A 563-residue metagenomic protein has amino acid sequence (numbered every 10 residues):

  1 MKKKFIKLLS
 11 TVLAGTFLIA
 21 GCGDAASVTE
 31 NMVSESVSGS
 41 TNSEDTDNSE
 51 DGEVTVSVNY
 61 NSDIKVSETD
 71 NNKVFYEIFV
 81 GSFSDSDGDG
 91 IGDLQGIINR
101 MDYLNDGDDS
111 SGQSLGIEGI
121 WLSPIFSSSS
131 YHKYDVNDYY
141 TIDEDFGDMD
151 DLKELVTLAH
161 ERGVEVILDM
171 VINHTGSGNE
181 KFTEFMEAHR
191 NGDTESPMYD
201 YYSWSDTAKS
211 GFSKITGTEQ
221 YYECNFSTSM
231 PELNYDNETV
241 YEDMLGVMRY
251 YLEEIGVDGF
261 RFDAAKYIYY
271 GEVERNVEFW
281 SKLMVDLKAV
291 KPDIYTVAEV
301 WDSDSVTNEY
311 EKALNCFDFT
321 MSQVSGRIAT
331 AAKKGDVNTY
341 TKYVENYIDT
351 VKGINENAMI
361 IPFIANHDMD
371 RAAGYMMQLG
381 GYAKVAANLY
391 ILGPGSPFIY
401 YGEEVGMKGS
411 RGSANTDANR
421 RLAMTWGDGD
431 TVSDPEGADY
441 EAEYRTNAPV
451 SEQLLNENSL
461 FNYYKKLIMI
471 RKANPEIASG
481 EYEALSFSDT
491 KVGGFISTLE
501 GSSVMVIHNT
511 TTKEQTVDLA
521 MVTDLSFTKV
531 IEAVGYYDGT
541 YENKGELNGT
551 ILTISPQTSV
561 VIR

Functional and structural regions predicted by a protein language model:
K2-L9: Bacterial N-terminal signal peptides that target proteins for export
I19-G21: C-terminal motif of bacterial Sec signal peptides marking the signal peptidase cleavage site
D24-E165, N173-T175, E180-K181, G217-E242 (+4 more regions): N-terminal structural segment of carbohydrate-active enzymes
M32-V33, D51-S57, V156, H160-G163 (+13 more regions): Active-site-proximal helices and loops of the catalytic beta/alpha 8
N71-F75, Q113-I120, H160-I167, G256-F260 (+3 more regions): Loop/turn elements at helix/coil->beta-strand transitions in domains of secreted/extracellular proteins
I78, L122, Y139, A159 (+9 more regions): Conserved, mostly hydrophobic/aromatic
N366, M377-T516, V522-L525, I554: Loop/helix patches that line or flank the sugar-binding groove of alpha-linked glycan CAZymes
N543-R563: C-terminal beta-strand-rich structural cap/linker in extracellular carbohydrate-active enzymes
